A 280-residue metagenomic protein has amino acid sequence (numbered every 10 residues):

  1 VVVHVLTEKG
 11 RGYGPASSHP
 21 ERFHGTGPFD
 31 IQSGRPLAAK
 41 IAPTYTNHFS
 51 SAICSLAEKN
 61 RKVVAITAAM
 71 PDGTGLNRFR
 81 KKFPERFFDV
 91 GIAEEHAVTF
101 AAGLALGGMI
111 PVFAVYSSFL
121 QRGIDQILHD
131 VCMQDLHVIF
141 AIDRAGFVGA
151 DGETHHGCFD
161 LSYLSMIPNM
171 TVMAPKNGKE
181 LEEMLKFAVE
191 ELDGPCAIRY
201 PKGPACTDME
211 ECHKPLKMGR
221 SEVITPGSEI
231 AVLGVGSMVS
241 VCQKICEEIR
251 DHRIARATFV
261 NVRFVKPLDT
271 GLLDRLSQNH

Functional and structural regions predicted by a protein language model:
V1, I53, L192-G194, P215-M218 (+1 more regions): Long hydrophobic segments that form regular secondary structure
V1-C196, P204: Thiamine diphosphate
G25, Y200, V262: Active-site donor-binding loop signature of nucleotide-sugar glycosyltransferases
A42-F49, A68-M70, V90-A97, L120-Q121 (+5 more regions): A general structural motif
R80-K81, R86-V90, E94, I224 (+1 more regions): Generic long, charged, amphipathic alpha-helical segments
L104, F187-E190, E211-P215, L273-S277: Short, surface-exposed amphipathic charged segments that create phosphate/polyanion-binding patches used for binding
A105-L106, G227-E229, N279-H280: Short acidic/histidine-rich motifs immediately flanking catalytic phosphotransfer sites in two-component signaling
P201-P215, R256: Short, conserved active-site entrance elements at the starts or edges of catalytic domains
